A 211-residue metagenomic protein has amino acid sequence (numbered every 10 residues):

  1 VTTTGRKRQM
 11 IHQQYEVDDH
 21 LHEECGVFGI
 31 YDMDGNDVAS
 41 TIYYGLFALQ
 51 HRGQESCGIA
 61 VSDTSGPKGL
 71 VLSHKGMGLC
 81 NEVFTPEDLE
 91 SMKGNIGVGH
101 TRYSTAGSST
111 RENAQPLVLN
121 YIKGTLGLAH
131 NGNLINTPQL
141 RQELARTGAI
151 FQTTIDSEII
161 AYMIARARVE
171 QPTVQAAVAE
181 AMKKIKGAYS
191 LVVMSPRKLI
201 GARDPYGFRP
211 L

Functional and structural regions predicted by a protein language model:
T2-L211: Conserved short alpha-helical segments that host acidic/polar catalytic motifs at enzyme active sites
